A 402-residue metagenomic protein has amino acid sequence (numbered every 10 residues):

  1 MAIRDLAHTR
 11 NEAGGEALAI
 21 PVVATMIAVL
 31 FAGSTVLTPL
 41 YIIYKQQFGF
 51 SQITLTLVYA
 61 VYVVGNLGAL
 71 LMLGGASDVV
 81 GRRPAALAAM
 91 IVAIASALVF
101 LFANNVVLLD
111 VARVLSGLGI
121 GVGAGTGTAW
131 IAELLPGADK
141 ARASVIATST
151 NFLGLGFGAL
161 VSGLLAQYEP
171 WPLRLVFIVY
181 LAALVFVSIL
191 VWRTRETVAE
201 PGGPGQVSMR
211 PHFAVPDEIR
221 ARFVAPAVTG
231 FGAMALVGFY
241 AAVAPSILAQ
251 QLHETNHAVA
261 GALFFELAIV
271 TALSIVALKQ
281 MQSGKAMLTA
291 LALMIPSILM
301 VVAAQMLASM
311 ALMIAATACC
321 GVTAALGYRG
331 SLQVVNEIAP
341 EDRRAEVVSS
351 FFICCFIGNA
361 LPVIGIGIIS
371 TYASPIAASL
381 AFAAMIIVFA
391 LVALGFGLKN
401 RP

Functional and structural regions predicted by a protein language model:
G49, G81, F102-V107, P170 (+1 more regions): Helix-breaking motifs and short loop linkers at transmembrane-helix boundaries and internal kinks in secondary membrane
L67-V106: Conserved MFS/SLC helix-loop-helix module at the cytosolic interface between two early adjacent transmembrane helices
V107-S116, A311-C319: Paired small-residue
A112-T150: Cytoplasmic helix-loop-helix junction between adjacent transmembrane helices in 12-TM secondary transporters
R142-W192: Helix-loop-helix hairpin linking two adjacent transmembrane segments in secondary transporters
V259-S283, S297: Transmembrane alpha-helices of Major Facilitator/SLC transporters
A286-R329: C-terminal transmembrane helical hairpin of 12-TM major facilitator-type secondary transporters
S331-A378, F382-A383: A late C-terminal transmembrane helix in Major Facilitator Superfamily
